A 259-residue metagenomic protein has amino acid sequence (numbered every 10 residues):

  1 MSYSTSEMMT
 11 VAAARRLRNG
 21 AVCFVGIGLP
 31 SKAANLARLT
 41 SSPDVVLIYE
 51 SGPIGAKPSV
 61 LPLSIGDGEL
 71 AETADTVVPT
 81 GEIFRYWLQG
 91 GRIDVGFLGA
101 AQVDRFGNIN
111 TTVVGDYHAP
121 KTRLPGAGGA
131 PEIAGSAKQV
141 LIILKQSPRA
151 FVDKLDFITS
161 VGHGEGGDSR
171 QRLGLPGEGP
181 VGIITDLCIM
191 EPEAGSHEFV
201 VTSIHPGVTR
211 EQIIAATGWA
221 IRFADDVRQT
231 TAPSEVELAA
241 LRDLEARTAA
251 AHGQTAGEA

Functional and structural regions predicted by a protein language model:
M1-A74: N-terminal active-site beta-alpha-beta segment that forms phosphate/nucleotide-binding and substrate-recognition loops
S4-T5, P79, H118, T255-A259: Alpha-helix capping and helix-coil boundary motifs
T5, M9, A13, A21 (+6 more regions): General structural feature for long, well-ordered alpha-helical segments within catalytic domains of soluble enzymes
L17, A21, A37, S41 (+7 more regions): Structural signal for hydrophobic packing residues in well-ordered secondary-structure cores of soluble enzyme domains
D44-P53, A71-D75, F106, K121-P125 (+2 more regions): Short, Lys/Arg-enriched charge-dense amphipathic segments
L61-Q229, P233: Conserved phosphate- and dinucleotide-binding cores of soluble alpha/beta proteins, encompassing both enzyme active
D225-A259: A conserved C-terminal secondary-structure "cap"
